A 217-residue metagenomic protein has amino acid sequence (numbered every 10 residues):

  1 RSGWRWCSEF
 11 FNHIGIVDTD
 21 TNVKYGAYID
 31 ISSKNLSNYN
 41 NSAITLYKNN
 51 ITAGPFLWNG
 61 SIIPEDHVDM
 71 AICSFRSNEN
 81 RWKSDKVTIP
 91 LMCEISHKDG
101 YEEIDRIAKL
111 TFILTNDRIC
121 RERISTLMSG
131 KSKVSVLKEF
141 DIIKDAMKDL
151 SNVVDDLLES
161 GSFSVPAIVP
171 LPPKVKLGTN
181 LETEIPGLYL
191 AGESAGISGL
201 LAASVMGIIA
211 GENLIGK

Functional and structural regions predicted by a protein language model:
R1-K217: Residues forming the flavin
